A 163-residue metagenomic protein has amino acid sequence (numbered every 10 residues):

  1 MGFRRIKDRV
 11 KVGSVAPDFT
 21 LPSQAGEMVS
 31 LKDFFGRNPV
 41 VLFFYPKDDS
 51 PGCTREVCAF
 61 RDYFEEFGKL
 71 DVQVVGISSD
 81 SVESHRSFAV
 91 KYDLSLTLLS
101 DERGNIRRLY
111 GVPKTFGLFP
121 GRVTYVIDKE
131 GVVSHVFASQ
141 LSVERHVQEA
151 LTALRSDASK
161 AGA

Functional and structural regions predicted by a protein language model:
M1-A163: Chalcogenol-based redox active-site neighborhoods
